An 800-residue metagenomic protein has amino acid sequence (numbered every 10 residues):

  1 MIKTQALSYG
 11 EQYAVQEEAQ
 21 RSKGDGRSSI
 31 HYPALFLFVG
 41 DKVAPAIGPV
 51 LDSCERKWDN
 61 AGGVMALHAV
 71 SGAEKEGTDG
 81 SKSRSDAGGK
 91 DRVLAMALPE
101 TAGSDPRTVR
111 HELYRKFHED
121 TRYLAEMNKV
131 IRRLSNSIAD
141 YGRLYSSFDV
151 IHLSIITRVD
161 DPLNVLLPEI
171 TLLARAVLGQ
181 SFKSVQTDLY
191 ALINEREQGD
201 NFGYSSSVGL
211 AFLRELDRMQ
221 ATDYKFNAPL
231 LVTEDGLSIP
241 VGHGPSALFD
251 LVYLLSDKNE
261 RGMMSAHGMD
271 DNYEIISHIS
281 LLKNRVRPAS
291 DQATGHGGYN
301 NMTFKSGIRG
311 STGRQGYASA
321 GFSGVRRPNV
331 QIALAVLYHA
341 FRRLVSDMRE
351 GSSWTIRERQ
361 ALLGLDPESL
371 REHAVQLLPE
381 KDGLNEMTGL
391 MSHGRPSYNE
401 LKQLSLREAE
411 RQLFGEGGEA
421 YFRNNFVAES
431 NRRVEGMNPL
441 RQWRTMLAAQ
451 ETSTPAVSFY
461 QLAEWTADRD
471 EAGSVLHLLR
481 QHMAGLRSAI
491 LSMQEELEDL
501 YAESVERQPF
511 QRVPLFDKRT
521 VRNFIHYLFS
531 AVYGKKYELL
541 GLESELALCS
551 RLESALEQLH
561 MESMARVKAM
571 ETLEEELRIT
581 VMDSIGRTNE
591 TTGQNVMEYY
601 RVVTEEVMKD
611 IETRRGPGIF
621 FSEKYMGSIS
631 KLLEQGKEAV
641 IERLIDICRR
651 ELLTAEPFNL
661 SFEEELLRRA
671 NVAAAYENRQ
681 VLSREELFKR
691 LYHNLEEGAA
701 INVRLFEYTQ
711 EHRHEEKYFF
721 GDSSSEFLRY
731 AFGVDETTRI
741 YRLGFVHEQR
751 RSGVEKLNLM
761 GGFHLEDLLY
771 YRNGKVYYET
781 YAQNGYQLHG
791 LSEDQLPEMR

Functional and structural regions predicted by a protein language model:
M1-V93: N-terminal extension/subdomain marker
H31, L35, K42, A46 (+3 more regions): Acidic, low-complexity intrinsically disordered regions
L35-F38, M65-G72, H152-T157, Q186-N194 (+1 more regions): Extended hydrophobic secondary-structure segments that form protein cores and membrane-embedded regions
V39-P45, I155-P168, R196: Gly/Ser/Thr-rich loops at beta-strand to alpha-helix junctions that form or flank small-molecule/cofactor-binding
A61-V64, E169-N227: Catalytic or ion-translocation cores adjacent to nucleophile or general acid/base/metal-coordination motifs in diverse
G88-L144, F202-D382, E386-P396, E400-L406 (+1 more regions): Cytosolic terminal low-complexity segments enriched in Ser/Thr and acidic residues
T121, A125-Y145, D149-V150, R469 (+3 more regions): Membrane-lipid interaction segments
L282-R800: Long, charged low-complexity terminal regions
